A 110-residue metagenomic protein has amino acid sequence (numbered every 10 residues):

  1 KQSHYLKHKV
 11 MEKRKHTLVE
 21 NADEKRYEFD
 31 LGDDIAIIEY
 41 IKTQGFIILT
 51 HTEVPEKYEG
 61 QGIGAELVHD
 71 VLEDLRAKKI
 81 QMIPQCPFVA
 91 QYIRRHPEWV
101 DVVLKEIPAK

Functional and structural regions predicted by a protein language model:
K1-V10: Short, Lys/Arg-enriched N-terminal segments with co-localized hydrophobic residues within the first ~10-30 amino acids
E12-I47: N-terminal first-folded block
D34, G45, V54, F88-V89: A generic "binding-loop/recognition-motif" signal
I41, H51-T52, I107-K110: Short histidine
T52-E59: A short, internal acetyl-CoA/4′-phosphopantetheine-binding micro-motif in the GNAT/acyltransferase core
G60-V71: Conserved acetyl-CoA-binding loop-helix of GNAT-fold acetyltransferases
L75: Hydrophobic pocket-lining residues that define ligand/cofactor binding sites across diverse proteins
K78-P108: C-terminal structural segments of small proteins and small subunits
